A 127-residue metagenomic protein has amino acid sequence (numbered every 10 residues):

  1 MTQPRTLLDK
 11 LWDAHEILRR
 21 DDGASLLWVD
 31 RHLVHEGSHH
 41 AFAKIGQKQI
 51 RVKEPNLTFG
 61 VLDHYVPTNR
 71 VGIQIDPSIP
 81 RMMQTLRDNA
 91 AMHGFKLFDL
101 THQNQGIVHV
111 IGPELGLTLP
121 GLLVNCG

Functional and structural regions predicted by a protein language model:
M1-G127: Fe-S-dependent hydro-lyases/dehydratases of central metabolism
